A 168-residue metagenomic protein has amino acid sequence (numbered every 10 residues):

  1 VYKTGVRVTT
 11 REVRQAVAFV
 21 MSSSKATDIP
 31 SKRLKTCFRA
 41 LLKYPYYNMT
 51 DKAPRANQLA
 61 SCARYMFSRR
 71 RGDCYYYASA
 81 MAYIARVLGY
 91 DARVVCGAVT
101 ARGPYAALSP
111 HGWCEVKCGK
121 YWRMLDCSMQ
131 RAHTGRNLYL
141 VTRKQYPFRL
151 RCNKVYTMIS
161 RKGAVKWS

Functional and structural regions predicted by a protein language model:
G5-S68, S160-W167: Secondary-structure boundary elements
R33-C37, L41, R70-A85: Active-site nucleophilic cysteine motif
N48-R64, R70-R71, L88-Y105: Catalytic cysteine-centered active-site loop
S79-R149: Hydrophobic/aromatic-rich core segments of domains that either
Y139-S168: Low-complexity, Gly/Ser/Thr/Pro-rich intrinsically disordered linker/tail segments
